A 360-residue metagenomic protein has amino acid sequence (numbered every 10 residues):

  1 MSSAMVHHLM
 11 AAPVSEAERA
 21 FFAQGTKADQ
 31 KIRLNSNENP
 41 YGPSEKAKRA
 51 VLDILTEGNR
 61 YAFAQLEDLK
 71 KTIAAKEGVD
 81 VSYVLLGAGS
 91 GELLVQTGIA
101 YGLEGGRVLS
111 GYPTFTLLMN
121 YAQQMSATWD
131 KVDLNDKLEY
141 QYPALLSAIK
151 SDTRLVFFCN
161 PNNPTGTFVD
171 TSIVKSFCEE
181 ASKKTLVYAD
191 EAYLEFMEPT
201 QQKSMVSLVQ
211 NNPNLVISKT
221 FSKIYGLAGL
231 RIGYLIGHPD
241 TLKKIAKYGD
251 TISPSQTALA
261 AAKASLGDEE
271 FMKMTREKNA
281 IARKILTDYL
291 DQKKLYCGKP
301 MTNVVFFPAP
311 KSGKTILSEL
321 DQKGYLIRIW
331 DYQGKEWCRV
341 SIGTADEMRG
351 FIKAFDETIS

Functional and structural regions predicted by a protein language model:
S3-R60: N-terminal "arm"/small-domain region of PLP-dependent enzymes with the aminotransferase-like
S44, N214-D291, L295-G298: PLP-dependent aminotransferase class I/II
E57-R107, Y121, M125, D346: Phosphate-binding glycine-rich loop
A100-F158: PLP-dependent aminotransferase-like
L134-D136, A280, L290-K323, I342: Conserved PLP-binding catalytic core of the aspartate aminotransferase-like
Y142-I149, P164-V187, E191-I224: Active-site pre-lysine segment of PLP-dependent enzymes
E319-K323, D331-S360: PLP-dependent enzyme catalytic core of the Aspartate aminotransferase-like
